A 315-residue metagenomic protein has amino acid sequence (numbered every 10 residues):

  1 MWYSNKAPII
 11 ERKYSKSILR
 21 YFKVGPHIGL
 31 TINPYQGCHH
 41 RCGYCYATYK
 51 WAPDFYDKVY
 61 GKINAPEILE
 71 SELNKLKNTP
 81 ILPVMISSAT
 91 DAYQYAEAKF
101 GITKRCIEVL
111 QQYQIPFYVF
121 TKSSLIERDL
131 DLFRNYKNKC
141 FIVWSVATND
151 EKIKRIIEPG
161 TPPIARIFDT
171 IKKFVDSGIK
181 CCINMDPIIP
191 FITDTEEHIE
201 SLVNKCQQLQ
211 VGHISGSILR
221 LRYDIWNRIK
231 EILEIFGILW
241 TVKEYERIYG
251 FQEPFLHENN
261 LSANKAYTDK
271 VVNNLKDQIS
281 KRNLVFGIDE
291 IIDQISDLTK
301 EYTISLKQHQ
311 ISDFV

Functional and structural regions predicted by a protein language model:
M1-V143, E151-R155, I164, F168 (+1 more regions): Conserved Radical SAM active-site core
M1-Y14, R20, E197-V315: Auxiliary Fe-S-binding modules of radical SAM enzymes
L30, V84, F117, I142-W144 (+3 more regions): Hydrophobic faces of well-ordered beta-strands that scaffold small-molecule active sites in alpha/beta enzyme cores
L69, G101-T103, T161-I167, I199 (+1 more regions): Well-ordered, non-membrane alpha-helical segments in soluble/globular domains
A89-D91, K122-S124, S145-N149, D186-P190 (+2 more regions): Active-site beta-loop-alpha junctions enriched in small/polar residues
V109, L132, K173, S177 (+2 more regions): Alpha-helical scaffold elements within enzyme catalytic domains, especially in hydrolases
G160, F174-T195, L219-L221, E258-S262: Conserved strand-turn element in the central/C-terminal portion of the radical SAM core barrel that lines
